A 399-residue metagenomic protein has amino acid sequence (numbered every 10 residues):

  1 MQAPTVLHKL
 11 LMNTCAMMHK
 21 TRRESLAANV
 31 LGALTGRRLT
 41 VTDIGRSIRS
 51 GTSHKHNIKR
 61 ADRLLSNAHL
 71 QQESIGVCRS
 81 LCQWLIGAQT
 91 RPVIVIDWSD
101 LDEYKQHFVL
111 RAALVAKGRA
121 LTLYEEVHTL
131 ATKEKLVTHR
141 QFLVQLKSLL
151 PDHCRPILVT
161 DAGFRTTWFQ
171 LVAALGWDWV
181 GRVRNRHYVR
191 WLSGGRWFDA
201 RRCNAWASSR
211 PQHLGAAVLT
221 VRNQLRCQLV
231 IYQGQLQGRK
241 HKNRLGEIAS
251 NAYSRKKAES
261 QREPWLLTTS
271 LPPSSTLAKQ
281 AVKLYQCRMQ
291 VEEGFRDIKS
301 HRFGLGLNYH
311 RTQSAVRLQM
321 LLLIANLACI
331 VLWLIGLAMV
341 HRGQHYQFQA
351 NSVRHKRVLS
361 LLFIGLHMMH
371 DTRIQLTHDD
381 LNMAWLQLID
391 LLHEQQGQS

Functional and structural regions predicted by a protein language model:
M1-L39, R46, S50, V77 (+3 more regions): Single, function-defining residue in the core of a domain
I48-R60: Short, basic interhelical loop/turn and adjoining N-cap of the next helix at nucleic-acid- or acidic-partner-contacting
I58-G118: Active-site-proximal, Lys/Arg-enriched surface segment that forms a nucleic-acid-binding/basic interface patch
